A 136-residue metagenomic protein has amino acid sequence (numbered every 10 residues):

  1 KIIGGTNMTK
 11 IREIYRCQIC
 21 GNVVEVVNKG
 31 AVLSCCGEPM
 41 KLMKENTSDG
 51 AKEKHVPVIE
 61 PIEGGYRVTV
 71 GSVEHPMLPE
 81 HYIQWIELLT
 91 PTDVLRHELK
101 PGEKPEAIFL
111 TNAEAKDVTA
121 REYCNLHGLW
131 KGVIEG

Functional and structural regions predicted by a protein language model:
K1-N7: Short, Lys/Arg-enriched N-terminal segments with co-localized hydrophobic residues within the first ~10-30 amino acids
C17-C20, L33-C35, C124: Short cysteine-rich clusters marking metal-coordination/redox-active sites
V24, P39-M40, G128: Cys/His-rich microdomains that often coordinate metals
K29-E63: Transition segment at domain starts
T69-V70, E106-A113: Exposed aromatic-hydrophobic patches
V70-L78: Short amphipathic, basic-aromatic surface patches that mediate peripheral association with negatively charged
K116-L126: Short, aromatic- and glycine-rich surface loops/edge beta-strands on solvent-exposed regions
N125-V133: Short acidic/polar inter-strand loop motif in beta-rich domains
